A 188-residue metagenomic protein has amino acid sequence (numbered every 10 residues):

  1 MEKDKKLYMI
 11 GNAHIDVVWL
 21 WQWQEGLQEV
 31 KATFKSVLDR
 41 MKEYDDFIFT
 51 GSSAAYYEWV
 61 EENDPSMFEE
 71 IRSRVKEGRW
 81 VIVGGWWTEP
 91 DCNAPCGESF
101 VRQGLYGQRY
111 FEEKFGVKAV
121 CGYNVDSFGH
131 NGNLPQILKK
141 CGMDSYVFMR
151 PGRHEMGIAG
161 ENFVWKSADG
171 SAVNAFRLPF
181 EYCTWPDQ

Functional and structural regions predicted by a protein language model:
M1-Q188: Catalytic-domain carbohydrate-binding cleft regions of carbohydrate-active enzymes
